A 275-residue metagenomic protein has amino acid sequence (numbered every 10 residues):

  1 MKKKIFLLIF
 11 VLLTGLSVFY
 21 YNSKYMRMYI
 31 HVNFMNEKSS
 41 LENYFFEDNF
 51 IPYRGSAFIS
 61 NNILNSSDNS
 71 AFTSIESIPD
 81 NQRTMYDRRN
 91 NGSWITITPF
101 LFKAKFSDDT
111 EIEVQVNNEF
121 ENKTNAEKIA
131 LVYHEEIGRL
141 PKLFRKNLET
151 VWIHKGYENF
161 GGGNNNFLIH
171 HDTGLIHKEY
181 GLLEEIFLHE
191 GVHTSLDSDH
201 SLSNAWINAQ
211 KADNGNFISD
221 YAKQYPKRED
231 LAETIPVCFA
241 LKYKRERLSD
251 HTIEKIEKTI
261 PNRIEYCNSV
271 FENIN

Functional and structural regions predicted by a protein language model:
M1-L12, F19-Y21: N-terminal Sec-pathway targeting helices
G15-H31: Membrane-interface motif at the C-terminal end of an N-terminal transmembrane signal
Y25-M26, N62-F167: Auxiliary, metal-adjacent structural segments of Zn-dependent hydrolase domains
M28-R83: N-terminal module-boundary/linker segments of secreted carbohydrate-active enzymes
G163, S195-K211: A structural motif
H170-F187: Short pre-active-site segment immediately N-terminal to the catalytic Zn-binding motif
E184-H200, A232: Active-site recognition of the HExxH zinc-binding catalytic motif
A209-N275: Metalloprotease/metallohydrolase-associated module, dominated by Zn2+-dependent proteases
